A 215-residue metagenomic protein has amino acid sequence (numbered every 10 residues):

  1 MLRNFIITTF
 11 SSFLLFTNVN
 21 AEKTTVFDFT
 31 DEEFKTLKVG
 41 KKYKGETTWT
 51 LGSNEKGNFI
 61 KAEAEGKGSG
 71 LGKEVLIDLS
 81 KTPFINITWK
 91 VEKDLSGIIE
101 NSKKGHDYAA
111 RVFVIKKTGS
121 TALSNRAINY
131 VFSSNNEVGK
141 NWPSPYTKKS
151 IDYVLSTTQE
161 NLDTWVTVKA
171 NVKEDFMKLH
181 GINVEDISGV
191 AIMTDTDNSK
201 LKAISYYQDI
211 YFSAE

Functional and structural regions predicted by a protein language model:
T8-L14: Bacterial N-terminal signal peptides
A21-Y43: Extracellular carbohydrate-recognition regions
F29, V190, Q208-F212: Extracellular beta-strand elements of beta-rich domains used for carbohydrate recognition/degradation or cell-matrix
T50-G70: Short carbohydrate-recognition loop motifs
E74-I85, Q159-L162, N183: Extracellular/lumenal carbohydrate-interaction signature centered on repeated Trp-anchored short motifs
T88-D94, K117-G119, K173: Solvent-exposed strand-to-loop "edge" motifs in beta-rich extracellular domains
G105-S150: Extracellular/luminal beta-rich ligand-recognition and adhesion surfaces characterized by aromatic-Gly/Pro-enriched
D107-V112, K148-K149, L155-T158, L162-K202: Extracellular beta-strand ligand-recognition surfaces/modules
